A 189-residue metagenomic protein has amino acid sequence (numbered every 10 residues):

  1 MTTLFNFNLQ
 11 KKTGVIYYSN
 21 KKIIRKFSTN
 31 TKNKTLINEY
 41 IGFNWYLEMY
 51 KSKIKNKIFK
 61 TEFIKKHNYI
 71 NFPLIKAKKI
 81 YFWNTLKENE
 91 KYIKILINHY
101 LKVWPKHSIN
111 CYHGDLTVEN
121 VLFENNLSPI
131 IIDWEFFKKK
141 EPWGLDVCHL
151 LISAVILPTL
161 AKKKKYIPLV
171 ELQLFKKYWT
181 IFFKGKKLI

Functional and structural regions predicted by a protein language model:
F5-N44: ATP-binding glycine-rich loop module of kinase domains
I16-S19, W104-L145: Active-site acidic catalytic loop and adjacent metal/ATP-binding pocket of ATP-dependent phosphoryl transfer enzymes
K22-I24, N68-I70, L127-P129: Hydrophobic residues embedded in beta-strands of well-ordered beta-sheets
S28, I75, T117, E135 (+1 more regions): Anionic group-transfer/hydrolysis microenvironments
S28-N38, W83-T85, L157-Q173: Short, flexible/disordered intra-domain loops and linkers
I37-H67, P73-E119: Conserved kinase catalytic-core helix
Y69-N71, H149-I152, P168-I189: Helix-rich C-terminal or lid/interface subdomains of diverse kinases
L127-L172: Active-site Asp-x-Gly
